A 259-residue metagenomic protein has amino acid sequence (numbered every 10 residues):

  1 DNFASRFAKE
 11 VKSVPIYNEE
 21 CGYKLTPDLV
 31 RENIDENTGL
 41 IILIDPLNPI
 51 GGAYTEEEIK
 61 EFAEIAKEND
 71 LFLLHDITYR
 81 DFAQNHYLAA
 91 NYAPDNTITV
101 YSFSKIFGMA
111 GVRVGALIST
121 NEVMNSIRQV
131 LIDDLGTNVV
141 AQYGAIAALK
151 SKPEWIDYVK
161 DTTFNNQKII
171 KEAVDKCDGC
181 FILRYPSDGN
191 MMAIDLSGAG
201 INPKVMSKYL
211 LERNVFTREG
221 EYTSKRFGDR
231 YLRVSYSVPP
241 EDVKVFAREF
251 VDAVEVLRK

Functional and structural regions predicted by a protein language model:
D1-V11: Substrate-binding/gating loop at the entrance of the active-site cleft, primarily in PLP-dependent aminotransferase-like
F7, E68-N69, C177, R213: Helix C-cap/helix->beta junction micro-motif
K9, E68-F72, D95: A short helix->loop->beta-strand "cap" motif at the edges of active sites that frequently abuts
I16-Q84: Active-site phosphate-binding strand-loop segment of PLP-dependent enzymes
I98-F164, K171: Conserved core segment of the aminotransferase class I/II
I146, D161-K171, I182-L196: Conserved glycine-rich beta-strand-loop-beta hairpin in the small C-terminal domain of fold type I
G200-M206, E241-V245: Short, conserved charged micro-motifs
E212-F216, S224-K259: PLP-dependent enzyme catalytic core of the Aspartate aminotransferase-like
